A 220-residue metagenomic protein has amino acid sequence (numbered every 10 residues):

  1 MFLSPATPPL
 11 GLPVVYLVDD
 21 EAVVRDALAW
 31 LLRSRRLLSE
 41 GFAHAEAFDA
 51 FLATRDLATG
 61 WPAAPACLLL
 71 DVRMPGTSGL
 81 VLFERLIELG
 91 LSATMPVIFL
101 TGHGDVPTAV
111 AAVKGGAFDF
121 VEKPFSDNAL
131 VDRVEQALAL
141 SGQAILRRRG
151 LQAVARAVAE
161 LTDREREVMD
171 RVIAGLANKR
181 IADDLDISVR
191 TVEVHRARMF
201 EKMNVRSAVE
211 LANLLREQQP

Functional and structural regions predicted by a protein language model:
A43-H44, S78-E84, S207: Acidic catalytic/metal-coordinating carboxylates
D56-L70: Active-site beta3 strand of CheY-like receiver
L70-D71, T101: Active-site residues of response regulator receiver
M74: Receiver (REC) domain active-site loop signature in two-component systems and cognate sites in sensor histidine kinases
L80-A93, A111: Short amphipathic alpha-helix used as the core "switch/output" element in two-component signaling
P107, V121-E135: C-terminal output helix
A197-P220: Basic, Lys/Arg-enriched C-terminal extension of HTH/homeodomain DNA-binding domains
